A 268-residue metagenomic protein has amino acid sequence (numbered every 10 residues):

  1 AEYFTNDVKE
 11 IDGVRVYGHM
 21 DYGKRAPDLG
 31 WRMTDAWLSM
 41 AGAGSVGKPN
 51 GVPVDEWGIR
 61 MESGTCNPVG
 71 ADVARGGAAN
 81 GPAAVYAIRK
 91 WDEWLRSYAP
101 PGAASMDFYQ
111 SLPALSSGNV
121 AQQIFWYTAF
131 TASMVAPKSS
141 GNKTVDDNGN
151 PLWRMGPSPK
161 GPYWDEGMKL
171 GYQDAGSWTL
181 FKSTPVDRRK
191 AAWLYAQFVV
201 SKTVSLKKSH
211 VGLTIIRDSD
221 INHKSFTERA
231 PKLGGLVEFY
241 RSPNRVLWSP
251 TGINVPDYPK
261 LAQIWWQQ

Functional and structural regions predicted by a protein language model:
A1-E2, Y22-G70, L170-F181, K260-Q268: Periplasmic solute-binding protein
E2-D7, Y109-N119, Q123, Q267: Short helices/loops that flank or line small-molecule/ion binding pockets
E2-T5, V46-S105, G149, S158: Glycine-centered hinge/linker elements that transmit conformational signals in sensory and ligand-binding systems
F4, S111-L115, F130-A132, A192 (+1 more regions): Short, hydrophobic alpha-helical packing/hinge segments within bilobed ligand-binding/sensory domains
F4-G23, S201-L213: Bilobed periplasmic-binding protein-like "clamshell/Venus-flytrap" ligand-binding domains
R96-P101, Q110, N119-Q122, K138-D220 (+1 more regions): Extracytoplasmic/periplasmic substrate-recognition and gating elements
A121-W126, S133: Paired acidic/hydrophobic, glycine-rich loop segments that form the ligand-binding mouth/hinge of periplasmic-binding
T214, G235-Q268: C-terminal capping/gating helix-and-loop segments adjacent to ligand/active sites or protein-protein/ligand interfaces
